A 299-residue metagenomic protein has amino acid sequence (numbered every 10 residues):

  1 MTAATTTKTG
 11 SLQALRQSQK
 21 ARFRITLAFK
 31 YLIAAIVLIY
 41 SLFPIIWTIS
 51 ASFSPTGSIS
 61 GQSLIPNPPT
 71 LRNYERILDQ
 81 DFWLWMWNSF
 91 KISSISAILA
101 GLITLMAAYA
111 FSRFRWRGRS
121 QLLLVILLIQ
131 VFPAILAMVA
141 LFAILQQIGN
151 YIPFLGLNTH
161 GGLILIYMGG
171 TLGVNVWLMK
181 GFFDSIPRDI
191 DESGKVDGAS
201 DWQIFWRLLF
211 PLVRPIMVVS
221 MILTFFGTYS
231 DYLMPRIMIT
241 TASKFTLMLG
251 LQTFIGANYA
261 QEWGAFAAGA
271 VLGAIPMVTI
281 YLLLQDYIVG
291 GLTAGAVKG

Functional and structural regions predicted by a protein language model:
M1-R22: Short, Lys/Arg-rich, polar N-terminal cytosolic tail immediately upstream of the first transmembrane signal-anchor
T26-G299: A structural signal for multi-pass alpha-helical bundles of membrane permease subunits that mediate small-molecule
